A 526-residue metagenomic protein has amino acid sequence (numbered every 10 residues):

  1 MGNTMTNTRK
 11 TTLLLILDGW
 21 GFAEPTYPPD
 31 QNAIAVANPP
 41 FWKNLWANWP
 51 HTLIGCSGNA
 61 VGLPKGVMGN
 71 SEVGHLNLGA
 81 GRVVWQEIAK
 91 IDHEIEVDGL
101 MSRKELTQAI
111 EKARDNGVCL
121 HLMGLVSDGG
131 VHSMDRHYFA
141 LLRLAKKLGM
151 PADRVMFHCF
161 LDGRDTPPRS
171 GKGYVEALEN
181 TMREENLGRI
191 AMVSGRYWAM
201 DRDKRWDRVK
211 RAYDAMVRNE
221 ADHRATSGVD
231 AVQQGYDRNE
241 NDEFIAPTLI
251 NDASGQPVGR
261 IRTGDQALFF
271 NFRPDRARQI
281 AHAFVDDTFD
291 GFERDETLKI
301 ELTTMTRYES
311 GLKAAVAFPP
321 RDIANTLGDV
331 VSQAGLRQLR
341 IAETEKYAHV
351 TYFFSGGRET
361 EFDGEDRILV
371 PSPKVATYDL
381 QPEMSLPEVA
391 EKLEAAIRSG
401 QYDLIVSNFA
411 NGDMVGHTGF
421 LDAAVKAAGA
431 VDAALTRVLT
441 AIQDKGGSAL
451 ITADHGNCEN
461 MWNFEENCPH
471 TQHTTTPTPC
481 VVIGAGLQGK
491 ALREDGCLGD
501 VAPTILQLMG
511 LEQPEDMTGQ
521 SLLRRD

Functional and structural regions predicted by a protein language model:
G2-D526: Feature captures the catalytic ectodomains and active-site-proximal regions of enzymes that hydrolyze or transfer
